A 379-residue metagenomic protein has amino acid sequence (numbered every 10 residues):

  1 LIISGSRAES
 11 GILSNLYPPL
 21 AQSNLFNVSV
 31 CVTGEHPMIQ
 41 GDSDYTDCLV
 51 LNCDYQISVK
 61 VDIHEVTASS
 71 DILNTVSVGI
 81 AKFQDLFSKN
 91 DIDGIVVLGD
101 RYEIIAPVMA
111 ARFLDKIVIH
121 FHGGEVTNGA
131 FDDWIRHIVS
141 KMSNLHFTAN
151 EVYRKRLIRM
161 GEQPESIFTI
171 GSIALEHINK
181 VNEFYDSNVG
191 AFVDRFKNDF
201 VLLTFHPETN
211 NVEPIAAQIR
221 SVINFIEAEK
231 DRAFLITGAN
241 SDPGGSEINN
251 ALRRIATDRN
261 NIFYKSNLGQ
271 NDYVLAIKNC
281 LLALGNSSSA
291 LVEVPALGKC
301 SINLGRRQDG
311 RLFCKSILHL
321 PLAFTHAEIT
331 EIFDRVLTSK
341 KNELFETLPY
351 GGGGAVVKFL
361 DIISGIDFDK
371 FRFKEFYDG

Functional and structural regions predicted by a protein language model:
I3-S4, S10-P19, I63-P164: Active-site and donor-binding regions of nucleotide-sugar-utilizing enzymes
S4, E35-G41, M142-A217: A nucleotide-sugar donor-handling region in carbohydrate enzymes
S23-S29, Q56, K230-A233: A generic structural motif
V28-T75: Conserved nucleotide-sugar phosphate-binding/catalytic loop shared by glycosyltransferases and other
I39, Y185-N279: Donor-nucleotide binding loops and adjacent catalytic segments primarily of GT-B fold Leloir glycosyltransferases
V97-L98, I105, H120-F121, H146 (+1 more regions): A donor-sugar binding/catalytic signature common to diverse glycosyltransferases and related nucleotide-sugar
D309-R335, E343-V356: Change "using UDP/GDP/dTDP sugars" to "using nucleotide sugars
L337-G379: C-terminal amphipathic helix plus adjacent low-complexity, charged tail appended to glycosyltransferase catalytic
